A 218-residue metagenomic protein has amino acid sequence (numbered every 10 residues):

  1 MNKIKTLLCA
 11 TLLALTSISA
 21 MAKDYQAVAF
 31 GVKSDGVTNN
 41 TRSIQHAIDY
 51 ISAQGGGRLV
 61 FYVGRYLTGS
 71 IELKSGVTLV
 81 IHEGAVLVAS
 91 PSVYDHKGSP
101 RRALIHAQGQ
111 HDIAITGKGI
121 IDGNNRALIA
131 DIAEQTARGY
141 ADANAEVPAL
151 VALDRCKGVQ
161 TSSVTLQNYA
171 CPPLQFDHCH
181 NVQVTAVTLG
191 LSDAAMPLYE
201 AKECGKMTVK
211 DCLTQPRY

Functional and structural regions predicted by a protein language model:
M1-L8: Bacterial N-terminal signal peptides that target proteins for export
A10-L13: Short, linear, compositionally biased motifs with a strong N-terminal bias
S17-S19: N-terminal signal peptide c-region/cleavage motif recognized by signal peptidases
M21-Y218: Extracellular/periplasmic carbohydrate-active domains that bind, remodel, or depolymerize complex polysaccharides
